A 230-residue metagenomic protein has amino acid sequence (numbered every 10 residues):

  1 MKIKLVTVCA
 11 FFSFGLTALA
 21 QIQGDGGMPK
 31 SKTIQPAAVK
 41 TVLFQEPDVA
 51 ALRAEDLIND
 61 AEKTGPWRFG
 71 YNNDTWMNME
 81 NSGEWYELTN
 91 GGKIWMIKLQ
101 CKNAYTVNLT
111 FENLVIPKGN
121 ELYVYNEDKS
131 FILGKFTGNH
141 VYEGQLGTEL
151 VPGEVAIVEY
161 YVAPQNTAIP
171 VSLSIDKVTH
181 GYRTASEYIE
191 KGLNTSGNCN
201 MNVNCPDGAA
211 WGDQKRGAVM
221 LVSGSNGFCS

Functional and structural regions predicted by a protein language model:
M1-D25: Bacterial Sec-dependent N-terminal signal peptides
Q21-S230: Domain-level representation of secreted and single-pass membrane ectodomains enriched in extracellular protease systems
